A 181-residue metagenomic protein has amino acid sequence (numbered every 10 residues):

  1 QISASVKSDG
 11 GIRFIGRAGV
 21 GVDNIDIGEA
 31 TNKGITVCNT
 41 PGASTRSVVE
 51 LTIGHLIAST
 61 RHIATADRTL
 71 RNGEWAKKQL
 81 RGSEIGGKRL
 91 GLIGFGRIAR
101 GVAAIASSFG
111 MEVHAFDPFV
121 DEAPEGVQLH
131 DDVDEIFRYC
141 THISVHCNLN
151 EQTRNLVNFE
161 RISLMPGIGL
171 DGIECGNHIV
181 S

Functional and structural regions predicted by a protein language model:
Q1-C38, R138, N158: An N-terminal-biased, well-structured beta-alpha scaffold segment characteristic of Rossmann-like dinucleotide-binding
G11-D26, S163-S181: ADP-ribose/adenylate-binding Rossmann-like module
A18-V22, G42-T45, F119, I136: Short, acidic/turn-prone active-site loops that include or flank metal/cofactor- and phosphate-binding residues
N24, V37-N39, A115, D131 (+2 more regions): Hydrophobic residues in well-ordered beta-strands that form the structural core
K33, P41-R89, G101-I105: Phosphate-binding beta-alpha-beta segment of Rossmann-like dinucleotide-binding domains, i.e., the NAD(P)
K78-P166: Rossmann-like dinucleotide/phosphate-binding beta-alpha-beta segment
